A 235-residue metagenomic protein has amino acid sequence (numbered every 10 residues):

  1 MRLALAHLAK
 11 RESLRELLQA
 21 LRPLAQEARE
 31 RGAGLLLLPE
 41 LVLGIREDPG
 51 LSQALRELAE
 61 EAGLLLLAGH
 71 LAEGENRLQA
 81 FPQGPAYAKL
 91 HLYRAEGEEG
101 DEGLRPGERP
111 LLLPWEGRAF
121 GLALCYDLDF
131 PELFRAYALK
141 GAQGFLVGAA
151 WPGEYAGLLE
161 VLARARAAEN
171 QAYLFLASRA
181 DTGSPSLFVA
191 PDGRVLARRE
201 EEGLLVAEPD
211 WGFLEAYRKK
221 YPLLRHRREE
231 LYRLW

Functional and structural regions predicted by a protein language model:
M1-E12, L37, A86, R118-D127 (+1 more regions): Active-site-proximal beta-strand elements of phosphoester/diester hydrolases
L5-A9, A28-G50: Short, conserved active-site loops that position catalytic residues or coordinate cofactors/metal ions across diverse
S13-R15, L43-D48, G153-Y155: Acidic-and-aromatic substrate-binding clefts and catalytic sites of carbohydrate-active enzymes
R15-E27, L128-R135: Short, acidic/polar
Q19-L35, R56-L65: A short, N-terminal amphipathic alpha-helix
P49-A68, D129-L205: CN hydrolase (nitrilase-like) catalytic-core segments centered on the catalytic cysteine and neighboring Lys/Glu
E73-K140, G153-Y155, V161, K219-L223 (+1 more regions): Active-site catalytic loop in hydrolytic enzyme cores
R105, L112, R179-W235: C-terminal beta-strand edge segments of enzyme domains
